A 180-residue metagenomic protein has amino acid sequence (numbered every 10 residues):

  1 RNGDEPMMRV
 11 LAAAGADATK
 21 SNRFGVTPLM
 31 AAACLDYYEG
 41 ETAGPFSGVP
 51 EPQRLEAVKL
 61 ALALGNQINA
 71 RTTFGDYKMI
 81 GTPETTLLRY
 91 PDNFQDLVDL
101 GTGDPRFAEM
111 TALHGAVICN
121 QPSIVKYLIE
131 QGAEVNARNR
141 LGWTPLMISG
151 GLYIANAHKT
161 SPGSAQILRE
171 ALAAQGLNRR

Functional and structural regions predicted by a protein language model:
R1-D4, A31-R54, I80-A108, G115-Q121 (+1 more regions): Ankyrin repeat A-helix N-terminal signature
P6-R9, M30, E56-K59, S123-K126 (+3 more regions): Solvent-exposed, polar/charged alpha-helical surfaces in well-ordered, non-transmembrane soluble domains, broadly
R9-D17, K59-I68, K126-E134, R169-Q175: Ankyrin repeat domain, specifically the short helix-to-loop turn at the C-terminus of the second helix of each repeat
A18-S21, A70-R71, D104, A137-R138: Ankyrin repeat boundary signal
A70-G81, P91-D92, A173, N178-R180: Extracellular/periplasmic ectodomains of large secreted or surface enzymes and adhesion receptors
M110-G151: Ankyrin-repeat and related helical/solenoid repeat scaffolds used for protein-protein interactions
N136-R179: Leucine-rich solenoid repeat scaffolds
